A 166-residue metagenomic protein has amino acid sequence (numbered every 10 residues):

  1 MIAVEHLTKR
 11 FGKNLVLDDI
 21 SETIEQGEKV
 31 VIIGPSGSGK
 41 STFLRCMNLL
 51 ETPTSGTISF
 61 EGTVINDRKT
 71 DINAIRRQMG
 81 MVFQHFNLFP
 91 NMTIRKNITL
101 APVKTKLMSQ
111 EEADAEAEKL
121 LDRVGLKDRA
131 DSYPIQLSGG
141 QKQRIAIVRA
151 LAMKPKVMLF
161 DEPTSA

Functional and structural regions predicted by a protein language model:
M1-A166: ABC family nucleotide-binding domain
